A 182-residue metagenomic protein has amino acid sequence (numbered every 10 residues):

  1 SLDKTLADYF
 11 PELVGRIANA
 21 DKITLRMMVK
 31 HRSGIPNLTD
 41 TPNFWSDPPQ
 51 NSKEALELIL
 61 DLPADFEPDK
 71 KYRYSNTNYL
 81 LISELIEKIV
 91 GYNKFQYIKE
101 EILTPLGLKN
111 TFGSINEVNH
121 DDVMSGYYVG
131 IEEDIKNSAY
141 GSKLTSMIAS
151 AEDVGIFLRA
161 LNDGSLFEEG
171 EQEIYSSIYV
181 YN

Functional and structural regions predicted by a protein language model:
L2-R16, P105-L106: Short, glycine/proline-biased beta-turn/loop segments that scaffold the active-site neighborhood
I17-N182: Short, surface-exposed loop or secondary-structure junction motifs that flank catalytic or metal-binding residues
